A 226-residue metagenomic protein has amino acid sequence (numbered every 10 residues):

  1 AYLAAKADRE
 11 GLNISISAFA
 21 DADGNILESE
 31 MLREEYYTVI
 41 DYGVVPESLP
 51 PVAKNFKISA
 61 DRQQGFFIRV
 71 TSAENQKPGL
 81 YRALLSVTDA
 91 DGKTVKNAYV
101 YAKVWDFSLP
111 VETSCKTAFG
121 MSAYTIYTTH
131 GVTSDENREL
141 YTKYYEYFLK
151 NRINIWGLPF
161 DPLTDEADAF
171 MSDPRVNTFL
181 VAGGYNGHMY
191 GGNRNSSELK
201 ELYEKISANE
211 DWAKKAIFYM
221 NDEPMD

Functional and structural regions predicted by a protein language model:
Y2-I68: Surface-exposed binding patches on compact interaction domains or structured appendages
L3, L85, F148, F218: Conserved, mostly hydrophobic/aromatic
T71-P78: Short, surface-exposed loop/turn segments at beta-strand-coil junctions that are enriched for proline with nearby
S72, D89-D91: Surface-exposed loop/turn motifs at beta-strand-loop junctions within extracellular Ig-like and Fibronectin type III
G79-D89: A short beta-strand micro-motif common to beta-rich folds, especially ectodomain repeats
T94-G191, S207, D211-A216: An acidic-aromatic substrate-binding cleft motif
E198-A208, D226: Structured alpha-helical segments in the cores of large, soluble enzyme domains
K215-D226: Aromatic-lined carbohydrate-recognition surfaces of secreted/lumenal glycan-active proteins
